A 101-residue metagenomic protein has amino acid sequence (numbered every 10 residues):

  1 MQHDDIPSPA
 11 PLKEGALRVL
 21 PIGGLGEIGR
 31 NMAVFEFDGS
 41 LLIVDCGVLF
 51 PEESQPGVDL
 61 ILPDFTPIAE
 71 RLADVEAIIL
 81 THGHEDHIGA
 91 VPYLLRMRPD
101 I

Functional and structural regions predicted by a protein language model:
M1-L25, F37-G39, E52, M97: Generic start-of-chain signal for non-secretory N-termini
V19, F35, D45, H82-G83: Divalent metal-coordination and catalytic microenvironments
E27-R30, S40-L80, A90-I101: Pre-active-site segment of Zn-dependent metallo-hydrolases
H87: N-terminal Rossmann-fold NAD(P) dinucleotide-binding loop
